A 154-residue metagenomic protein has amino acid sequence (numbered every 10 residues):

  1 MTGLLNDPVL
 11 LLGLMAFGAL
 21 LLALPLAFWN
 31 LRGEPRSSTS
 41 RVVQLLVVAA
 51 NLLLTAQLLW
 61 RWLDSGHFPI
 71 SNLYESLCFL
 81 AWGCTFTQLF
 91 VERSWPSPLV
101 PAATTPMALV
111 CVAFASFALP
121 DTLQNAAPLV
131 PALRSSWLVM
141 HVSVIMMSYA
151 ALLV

Functional and structural regions predicted by a protein language model:
M1-V154: Polytopic transmembrane helical bundles with strong interfacial aromatic enrichment
